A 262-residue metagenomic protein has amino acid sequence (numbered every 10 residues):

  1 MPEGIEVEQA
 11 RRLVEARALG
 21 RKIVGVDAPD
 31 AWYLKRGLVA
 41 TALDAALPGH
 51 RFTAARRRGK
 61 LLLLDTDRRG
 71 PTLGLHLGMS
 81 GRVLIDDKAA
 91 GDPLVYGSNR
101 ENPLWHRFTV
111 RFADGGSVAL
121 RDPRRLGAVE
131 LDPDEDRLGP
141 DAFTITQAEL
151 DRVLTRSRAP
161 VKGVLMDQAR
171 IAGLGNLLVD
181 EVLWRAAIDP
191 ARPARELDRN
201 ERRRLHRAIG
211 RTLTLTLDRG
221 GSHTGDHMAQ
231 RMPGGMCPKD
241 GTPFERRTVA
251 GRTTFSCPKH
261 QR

Functional and structural regions predicted by a protein language model:
M1-R262: Structured catalytic/nucleic-acid-binding cores of DNA maintenance enzymes
